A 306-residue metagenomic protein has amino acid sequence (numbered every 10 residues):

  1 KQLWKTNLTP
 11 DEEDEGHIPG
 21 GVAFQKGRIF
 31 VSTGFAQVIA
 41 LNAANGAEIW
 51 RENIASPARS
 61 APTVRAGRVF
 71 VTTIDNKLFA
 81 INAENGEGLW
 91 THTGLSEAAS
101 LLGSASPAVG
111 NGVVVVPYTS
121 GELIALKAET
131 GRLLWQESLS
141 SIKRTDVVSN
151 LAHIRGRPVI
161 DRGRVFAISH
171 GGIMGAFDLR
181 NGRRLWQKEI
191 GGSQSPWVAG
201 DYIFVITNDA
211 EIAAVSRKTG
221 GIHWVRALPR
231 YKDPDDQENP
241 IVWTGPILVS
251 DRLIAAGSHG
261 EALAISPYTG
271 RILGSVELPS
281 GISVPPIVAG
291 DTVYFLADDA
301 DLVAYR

Functional and structural regions predicted by a protein language model:
W4-A23, I49-R65, G88-G110, Q136-I160 (+3 more regions): Extracytoplasmic beta-rich repeat domains
T33-G34, T73-I74, Y118-T119, S169-H170 (+3 more regions): Structural signature of WD-repeat beta-propellers
I39, F79, I124, G175 (+3 more regions): WD40 beta-propeller blade core
N42-N45, N82-G86, A128-G131, D178-N181 (+3 more regions): Short loop/turn segments that connect beta-strands within beta-propeller blades
Y202-R217, G221, V225-A264: Loop/turn-rich, solvent-exposed surfaces of beta-rich toroidal or solenoidal domains
S280-R306: Blade-level signature of beta-propeller repeat domains, shared across WD40, Kelch, NHL, RCC1 and BNR/Asp-box propellers
